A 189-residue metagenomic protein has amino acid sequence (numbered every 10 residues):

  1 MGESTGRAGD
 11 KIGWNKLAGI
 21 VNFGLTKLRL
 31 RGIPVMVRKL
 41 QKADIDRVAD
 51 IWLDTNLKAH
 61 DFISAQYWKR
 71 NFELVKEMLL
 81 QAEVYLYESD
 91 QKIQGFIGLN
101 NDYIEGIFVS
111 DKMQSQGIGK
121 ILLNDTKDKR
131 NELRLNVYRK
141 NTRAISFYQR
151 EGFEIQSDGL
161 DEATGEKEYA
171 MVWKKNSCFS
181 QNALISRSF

Functional and structural regions predicted by a protein language model:
M36-D50: A short beta-loop-alpha structural element at the N-terminal edge of CoA-dependent acyl/N-acetyltransferase catalytic
A49-K76: Conserved GNAT-fold acetyl-CoA-binding loop/helix
L74-L86, Y103: A short helix-loop-beta-strand connector motif used in the catalytic cores of GNAT acetyltransferases and, in some
E83-G95: Conserved beta-hairpin
I104-Q114, V137-Y138: A short, internal acetyl-CoA/4′-phosphopantetheine-binding micro-motif in the GNAT/acyltransferase core
S115-D128, S146, R150: Conserved acetyl-CoA-binding loop-helix of GNAT-fold acetyltransferases
D128-K140: Conserved GNAT acetyl-CoA-binding A-motif
Q149-D158: Conserved acetyl-CoA-binding loop of GNAT-fold acetyltransferases
